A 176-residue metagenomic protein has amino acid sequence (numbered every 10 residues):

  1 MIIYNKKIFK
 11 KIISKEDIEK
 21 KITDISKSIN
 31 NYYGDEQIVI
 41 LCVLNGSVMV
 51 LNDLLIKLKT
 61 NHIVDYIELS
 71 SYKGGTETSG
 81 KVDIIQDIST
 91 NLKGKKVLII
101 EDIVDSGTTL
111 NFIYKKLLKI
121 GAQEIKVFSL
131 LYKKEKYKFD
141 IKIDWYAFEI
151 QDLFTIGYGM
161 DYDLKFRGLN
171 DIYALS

Functional and structural regions predicted by a protein language model:
M1-S176: PRPP-associated nucleotide enzymes
